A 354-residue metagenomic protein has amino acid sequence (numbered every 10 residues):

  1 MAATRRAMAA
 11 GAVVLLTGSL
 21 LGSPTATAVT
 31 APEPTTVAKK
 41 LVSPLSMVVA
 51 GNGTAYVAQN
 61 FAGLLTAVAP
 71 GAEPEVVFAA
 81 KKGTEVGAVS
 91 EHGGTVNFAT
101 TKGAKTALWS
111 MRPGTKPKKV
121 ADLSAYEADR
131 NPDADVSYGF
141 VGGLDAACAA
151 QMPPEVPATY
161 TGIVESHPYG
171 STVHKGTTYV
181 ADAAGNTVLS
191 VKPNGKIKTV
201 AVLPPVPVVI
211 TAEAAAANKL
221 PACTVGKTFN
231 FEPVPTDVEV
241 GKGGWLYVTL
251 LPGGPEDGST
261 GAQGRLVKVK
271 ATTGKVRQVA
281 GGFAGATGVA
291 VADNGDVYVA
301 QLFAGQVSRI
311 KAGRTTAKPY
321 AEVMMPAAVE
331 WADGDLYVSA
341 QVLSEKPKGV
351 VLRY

Functional and structural regions predicted by a protein language model:
M1-V29: Secretory targeting and sorting signals
V29-Y354: Extracellular beta-propeller repeat domains
